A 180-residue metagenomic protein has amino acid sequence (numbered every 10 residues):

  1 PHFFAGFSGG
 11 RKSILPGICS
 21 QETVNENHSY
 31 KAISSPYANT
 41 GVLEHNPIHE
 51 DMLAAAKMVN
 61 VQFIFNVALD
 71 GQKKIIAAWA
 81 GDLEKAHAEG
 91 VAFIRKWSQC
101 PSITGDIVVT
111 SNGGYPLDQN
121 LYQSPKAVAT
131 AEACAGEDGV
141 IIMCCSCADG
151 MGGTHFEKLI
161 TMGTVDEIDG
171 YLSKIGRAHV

Functional and structural regions predicted by a protein language model:
P1-P101: Conserved, well-structured core segments that form the ligand-binding/active-site neighborhood of functional domains
G6-G10, G17, G41, G71 (+9 more regions): Residue-identity detector for glycine
L15-A32, P125-M143, L159-G176: Gly/Ser/Thr-rich active-site loops/lids in small-molecule metabolic enzymes that frequently grip phosphoryl groups
I33, Y37, G71-K74, E84 (+4 more regions): A sequence-level detector of short, solvent-exposed, charge-rich linear segments
A92-T164: Long, well-ordered mid-to-C-terminal structural blocks that present hydrophobic/aromatic surfaces
A178-V180: Conserved small/polar residues in nucleotide/adenosyl-binding loops
